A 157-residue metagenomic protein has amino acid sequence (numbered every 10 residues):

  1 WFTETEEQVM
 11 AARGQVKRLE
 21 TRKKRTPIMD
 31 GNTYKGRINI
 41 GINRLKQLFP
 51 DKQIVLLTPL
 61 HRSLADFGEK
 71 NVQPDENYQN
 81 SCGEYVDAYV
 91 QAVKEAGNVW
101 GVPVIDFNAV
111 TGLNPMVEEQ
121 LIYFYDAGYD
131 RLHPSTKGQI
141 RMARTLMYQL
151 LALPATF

Functional and structural regions predicted by a protein language model:
W1-F157: Alpha-helical cap/lid subdomain in secreted, periplasmic, or secretory-pathway luminal O-acyl-processing enzymes
